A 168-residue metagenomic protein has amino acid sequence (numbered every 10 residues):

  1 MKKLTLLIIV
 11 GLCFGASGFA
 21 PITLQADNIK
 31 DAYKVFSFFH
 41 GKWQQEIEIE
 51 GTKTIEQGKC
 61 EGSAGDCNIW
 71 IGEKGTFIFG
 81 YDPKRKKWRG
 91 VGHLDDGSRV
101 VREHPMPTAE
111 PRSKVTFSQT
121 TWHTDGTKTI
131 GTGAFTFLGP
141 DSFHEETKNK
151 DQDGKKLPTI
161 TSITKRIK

Functional and structural regions predicted by a protein language model:
M1-L4: Positively charged n-region of N-terminal signal peptides that target proteins for export
I8-S17: Bacterial N-terminal signal peptides
D27-K42: N-terminal helix-cap/turn-to-beta initiation motif at the start of protein domains
Q44-I47, N68-E73, G90-H93, F117-H123 (+1 more regions): Short beta-strand segments that buttress and anchor functional surface loops
E56-G62, G75-G80, V101-T108, Q119 (+3 more regions): Hydrophobic/aromatic beta-strand elements that line small-molecule binding cavities or substrate pockets in beta-rich
F77-E103: Helix-adjacent hinge/juxtasegments
P111, D125, F137-D141: Residue-level recognition of beta-strand termini and adjacent short loop/turns
S142-K168: Edge beta-strand at a domain terminus
